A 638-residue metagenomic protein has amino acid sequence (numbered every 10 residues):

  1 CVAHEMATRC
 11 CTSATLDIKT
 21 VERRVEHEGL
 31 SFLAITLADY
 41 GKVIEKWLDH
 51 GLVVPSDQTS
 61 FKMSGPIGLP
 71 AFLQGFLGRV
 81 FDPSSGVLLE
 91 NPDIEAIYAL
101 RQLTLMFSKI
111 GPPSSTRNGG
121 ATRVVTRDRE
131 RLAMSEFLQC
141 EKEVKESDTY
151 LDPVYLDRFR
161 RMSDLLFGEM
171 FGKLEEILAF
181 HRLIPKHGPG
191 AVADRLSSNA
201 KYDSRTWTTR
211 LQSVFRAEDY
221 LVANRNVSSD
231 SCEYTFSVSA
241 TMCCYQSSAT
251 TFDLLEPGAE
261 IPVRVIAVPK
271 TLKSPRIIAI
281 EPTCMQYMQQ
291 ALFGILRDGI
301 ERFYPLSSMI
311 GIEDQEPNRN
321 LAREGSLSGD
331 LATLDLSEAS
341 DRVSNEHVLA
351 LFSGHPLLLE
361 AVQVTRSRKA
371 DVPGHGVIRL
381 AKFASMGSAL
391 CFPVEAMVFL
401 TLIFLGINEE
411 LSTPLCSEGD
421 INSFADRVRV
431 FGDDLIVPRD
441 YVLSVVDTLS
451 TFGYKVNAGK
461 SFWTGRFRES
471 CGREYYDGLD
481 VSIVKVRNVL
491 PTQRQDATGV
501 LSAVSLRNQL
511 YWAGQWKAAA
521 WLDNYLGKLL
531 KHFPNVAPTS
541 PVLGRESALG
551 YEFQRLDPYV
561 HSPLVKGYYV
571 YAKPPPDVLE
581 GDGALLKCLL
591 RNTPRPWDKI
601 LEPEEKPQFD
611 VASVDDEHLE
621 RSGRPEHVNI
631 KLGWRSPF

Functional and structural regions predicted by a protein language model:
C1-A267, T271-P275, Y511-F638: C-terminal, non-catalytic extensions of nucleic-acid polymerases
Q246-A249, P269-K270, S274-P275, P305-R323 (+4 more regions): Glycine- and small hydrophobic-enriched segments that form the cores of compact globular domains
I278-A279, G387: A short glycine-threonine-serine/GTX helix/turn-capping micro-motif
A279, T283-L334, F404, L415: Active-site-proximal segment of RNA-dependent polymerases
E313, P317-N320, V372, I378 (+1 more regions): Flexible linker/loop signature enriched in Pro/Ser/Thr and Pro/Gly
S326-F431, I436-F452, G459-Y475, T492-Q495 (+1 more regions): Conserved polymerase palm-domain catalytic core
Y475-N488: A polyampholytic, Gly/Pro-enriched intrinsically disordered region
K485-L510: Extended, charge-rich low-complexity interaction segments
